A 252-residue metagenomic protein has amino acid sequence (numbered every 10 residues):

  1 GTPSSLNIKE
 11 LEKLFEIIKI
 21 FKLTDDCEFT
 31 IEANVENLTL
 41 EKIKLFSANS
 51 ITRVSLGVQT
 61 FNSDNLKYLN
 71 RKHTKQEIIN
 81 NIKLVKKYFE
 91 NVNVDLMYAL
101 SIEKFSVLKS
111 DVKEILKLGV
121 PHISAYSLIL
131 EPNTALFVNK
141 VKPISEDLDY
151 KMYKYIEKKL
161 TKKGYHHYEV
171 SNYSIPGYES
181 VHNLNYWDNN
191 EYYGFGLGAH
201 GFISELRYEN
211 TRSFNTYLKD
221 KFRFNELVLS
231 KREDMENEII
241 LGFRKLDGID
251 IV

Functional and structural regions predicted by a protein language model:
G1-V252: C-terminal scaffold of the Radical SAM
